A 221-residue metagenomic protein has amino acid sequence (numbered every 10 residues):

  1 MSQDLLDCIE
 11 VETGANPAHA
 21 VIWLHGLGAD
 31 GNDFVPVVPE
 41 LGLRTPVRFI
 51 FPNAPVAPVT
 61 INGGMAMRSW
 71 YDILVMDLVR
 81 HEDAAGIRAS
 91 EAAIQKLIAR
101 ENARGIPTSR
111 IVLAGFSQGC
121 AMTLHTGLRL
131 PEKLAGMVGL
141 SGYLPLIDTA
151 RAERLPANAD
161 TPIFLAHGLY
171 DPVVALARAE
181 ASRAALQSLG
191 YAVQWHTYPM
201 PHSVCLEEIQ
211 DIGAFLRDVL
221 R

Functional and structural regions predicted by a protein language model:
S2-V112: Serine-hydrolase catalytic machinery in alpha/beta-hydrolase-like enzymes
F34-V37, R151, A175-A185: Short alpha-helix in the alpha/beta-hydrolase fold that links the catalytic acid
L41-R44, R154-D160: Short, conserved loop/helix-junction motifs that constitute active-site signature segments in enzyme catalytic cores
P52-N53, A114, V138-S141, A166 (+1 more regions): Alpha/beta-hydrolase-fold catalytic nucleophile elbow
P107-N158: Primarily recognizes the serine-hydrolase "nucleophile elbow" in alpha/beta-hydrolase and SGNH/GDSL folds
N158-I163, L189-Y191: Short, proline-enriched alpha-helix->beta-strand connector loops that line the catalytic pocket of alpha/beta-hydrolase
L165-H167, D171: Short beta-strand/loop motif that positions the catalytic acidic residue of the alpha/beta-hydrolase fold
A177-R221: C-terminal catalytic histidine-bearing segment of alpha/beta-hydrolase fold enzymes
